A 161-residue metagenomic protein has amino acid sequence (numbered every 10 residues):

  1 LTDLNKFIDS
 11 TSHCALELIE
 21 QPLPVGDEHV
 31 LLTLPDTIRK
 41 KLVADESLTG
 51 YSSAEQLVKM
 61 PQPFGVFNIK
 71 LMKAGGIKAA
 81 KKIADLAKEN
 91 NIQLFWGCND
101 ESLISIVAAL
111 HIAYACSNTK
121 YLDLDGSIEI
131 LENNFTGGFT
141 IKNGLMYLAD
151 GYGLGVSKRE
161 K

Functional and structural regions predicted by a protein language model:
L1-V107, E132-G137, I141: Catalytic core of soluble alpha/beta enzymes
N99-K161: Flexible C-terminal active-site loop/helix
